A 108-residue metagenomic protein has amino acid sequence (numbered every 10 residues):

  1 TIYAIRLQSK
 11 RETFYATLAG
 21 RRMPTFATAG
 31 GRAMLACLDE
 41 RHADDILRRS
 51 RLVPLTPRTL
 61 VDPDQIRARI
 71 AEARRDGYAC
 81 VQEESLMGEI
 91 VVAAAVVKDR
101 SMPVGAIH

Functional and structural regions predicted by a protein language model:
T1-R49: Amphipathic alpha-helical effector-binding/dimerization core of metabolite-sensing transcriptional regulators
F26, C37, L55, G77-Y78 (+1 more regions): Broad hydrophobic/π-residue packing in well-ordered secondary structure
A43, R51-L52, R75-A79: Generic structural signal for secondary-structure transition and capping sites
D45-I46, T56, Q82: Short, hydrophobic secondary-structure boundary micro-motifs
L55-T56, M87: Intrinsically disordered, low-complexity polar/acidic regions
P57-V61: Substrate-recognition "cap/lid" segment bordering the active-site pocket of phosphatases
D62-H108: Extended hydrophobic
